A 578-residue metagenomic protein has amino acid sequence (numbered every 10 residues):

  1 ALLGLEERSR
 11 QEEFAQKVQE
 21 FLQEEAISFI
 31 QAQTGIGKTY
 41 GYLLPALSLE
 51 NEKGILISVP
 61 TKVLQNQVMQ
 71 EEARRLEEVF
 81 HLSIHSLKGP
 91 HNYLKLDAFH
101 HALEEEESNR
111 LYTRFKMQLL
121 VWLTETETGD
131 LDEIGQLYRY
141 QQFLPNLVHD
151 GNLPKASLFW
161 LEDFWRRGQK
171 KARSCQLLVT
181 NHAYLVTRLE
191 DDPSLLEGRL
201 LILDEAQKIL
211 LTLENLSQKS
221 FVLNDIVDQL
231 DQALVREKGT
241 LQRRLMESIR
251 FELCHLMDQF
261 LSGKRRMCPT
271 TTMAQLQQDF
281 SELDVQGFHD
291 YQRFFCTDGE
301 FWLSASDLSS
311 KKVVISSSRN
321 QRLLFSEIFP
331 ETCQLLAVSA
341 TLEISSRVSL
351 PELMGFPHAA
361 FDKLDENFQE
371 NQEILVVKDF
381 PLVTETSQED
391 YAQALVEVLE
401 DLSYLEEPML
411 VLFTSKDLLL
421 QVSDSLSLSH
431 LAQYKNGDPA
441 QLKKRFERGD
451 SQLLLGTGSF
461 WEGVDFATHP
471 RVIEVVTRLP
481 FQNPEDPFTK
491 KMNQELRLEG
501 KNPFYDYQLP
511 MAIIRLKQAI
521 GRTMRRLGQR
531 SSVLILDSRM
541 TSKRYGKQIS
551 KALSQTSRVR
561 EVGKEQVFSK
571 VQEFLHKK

Functional and structural regions predicted by a protein language model:
A1-I30: Conserved pre-motif I regulatory segment
E24-Y42: Walker A/P-loop
S48, V63-N66, Q70, L158-L177 (+3 more regions): Signature of the SF2 helicase/ATPase Hel1-core->accessory helical subdomain module
K53-I55, V59-Q176, Q275, S309 (+1 more regions): A substrate-engagement module of RecA-like helicase motors
L153-Q176, V186, D191-D192, Q277-K378 (+3 more regions): A contiguous, basic/glycine-rich beta-loop/short-helix subdomain that forms a polymer-engagement track
D379-E389, N436-M540: Conserved RecA-like P-loop NTPase helicase motor core
D379-T414: Conserved interdomain hinge at the start of the Helicase C-terminal
F413-K435: Conserved helicase motor "Helicase C" RecA-like lobe of SF1/SF2 P-loop NTPases
